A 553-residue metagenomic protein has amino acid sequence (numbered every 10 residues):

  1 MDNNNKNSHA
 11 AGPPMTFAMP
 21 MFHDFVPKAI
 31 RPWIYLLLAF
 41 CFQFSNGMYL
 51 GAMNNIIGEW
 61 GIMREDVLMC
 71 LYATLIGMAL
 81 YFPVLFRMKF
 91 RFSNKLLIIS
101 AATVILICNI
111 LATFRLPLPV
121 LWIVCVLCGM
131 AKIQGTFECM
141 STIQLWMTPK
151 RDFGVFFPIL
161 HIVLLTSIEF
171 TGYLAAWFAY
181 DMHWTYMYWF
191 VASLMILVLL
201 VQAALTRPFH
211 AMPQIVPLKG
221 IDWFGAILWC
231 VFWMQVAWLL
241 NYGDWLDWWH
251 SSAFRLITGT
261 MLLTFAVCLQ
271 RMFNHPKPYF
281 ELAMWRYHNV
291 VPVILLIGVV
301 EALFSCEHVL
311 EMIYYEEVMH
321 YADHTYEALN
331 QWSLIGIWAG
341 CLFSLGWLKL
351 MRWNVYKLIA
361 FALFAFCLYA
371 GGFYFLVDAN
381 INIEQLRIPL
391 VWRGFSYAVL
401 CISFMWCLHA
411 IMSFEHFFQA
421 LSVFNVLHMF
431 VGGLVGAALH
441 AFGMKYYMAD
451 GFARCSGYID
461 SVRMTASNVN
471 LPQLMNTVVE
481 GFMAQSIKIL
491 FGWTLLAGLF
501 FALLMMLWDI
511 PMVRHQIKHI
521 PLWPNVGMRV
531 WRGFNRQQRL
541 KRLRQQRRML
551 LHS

Functional and structural regions predicted by a protein language model:
M1-G47, G58: Cytosolic juxtamembrane N-terminal segment immediately preceding the first transmembrane helix of multi-pass
N3-T16, P20-M21, V469-S553: Transmembrane-helix exit segments and adjacent C-terminal regions of multi-pass membrane proteins
A29-S45, L50-G51, L71, C108 (+3 more regions): 12-transmembrane solute porter fold
G61, S93, L111-V120, H320 (+2 more regions): Helix-breaking motifs and short loop linkers at transmembrane-helix boundaries and internal kinks in secondary membrane
M69-R87, I133-M140, Q331-S344: Central cavity-lining transmembrane alpha-helices of secondary-active solute carriers, predominantly the Major
L80-N94, A179, G340-K357: Helix-to-loop junctions at the C-terminal end of transmembrane segments in multipass secondary transporters
F82-F86, F90-W223: Helix-loop-helix hairpins in multi-pass membrane proteins, especially solute transporters
Y180-L295: Hydrophobic transmembrane-helix bundles of small-molecule transporters
